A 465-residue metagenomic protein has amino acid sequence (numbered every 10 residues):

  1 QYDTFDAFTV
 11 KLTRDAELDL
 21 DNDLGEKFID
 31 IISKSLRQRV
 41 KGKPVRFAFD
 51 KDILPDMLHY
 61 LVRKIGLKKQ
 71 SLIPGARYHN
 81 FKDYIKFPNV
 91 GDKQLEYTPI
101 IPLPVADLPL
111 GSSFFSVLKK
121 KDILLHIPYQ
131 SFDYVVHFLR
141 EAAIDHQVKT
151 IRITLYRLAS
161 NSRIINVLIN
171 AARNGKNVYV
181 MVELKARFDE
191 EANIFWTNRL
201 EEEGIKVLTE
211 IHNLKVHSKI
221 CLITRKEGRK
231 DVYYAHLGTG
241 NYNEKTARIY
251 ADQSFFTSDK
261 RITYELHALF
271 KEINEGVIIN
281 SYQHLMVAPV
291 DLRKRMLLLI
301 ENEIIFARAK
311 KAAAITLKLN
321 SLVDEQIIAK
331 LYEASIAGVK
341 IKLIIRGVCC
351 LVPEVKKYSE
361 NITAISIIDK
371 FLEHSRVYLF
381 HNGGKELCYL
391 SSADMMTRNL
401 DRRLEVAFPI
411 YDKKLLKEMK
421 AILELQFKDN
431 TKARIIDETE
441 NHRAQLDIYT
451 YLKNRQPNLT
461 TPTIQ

Functional and structural regions predicted by a protein language model:
Q1-I315, E333-A337, C349-E373, V377-Q465: N-terminal localization/anchoring segments of enzymes in phospholipid and broader phosphate metabolism
N320: Cofactor-pocket helix-loop regions in the catalytic cores of large enzyme subunits
E325-I328, Y332: Glycine/threonine-rich ATP-lid/beta-loop region of ATP-binding domains
K340-I344: Hydrophobic alpha/beta core scaffold segments
